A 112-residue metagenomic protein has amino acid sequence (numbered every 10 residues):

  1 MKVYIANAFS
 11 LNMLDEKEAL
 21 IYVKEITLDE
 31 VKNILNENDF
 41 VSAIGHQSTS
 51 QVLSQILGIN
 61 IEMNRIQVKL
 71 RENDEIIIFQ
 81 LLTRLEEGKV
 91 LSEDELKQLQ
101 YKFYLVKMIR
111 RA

Functional and structural regions predicted by a protein language model:
V3-L14, I21-E25: N-terminal accessory interaction module
A8, I26, V31, R84-E86 (+1 more regions): Generic structural motif
F9-N12, N33, Q51, Q55 (+3 more regions): Intrinsic-disorder/low-complexity peptide segments enriched for small residues
A19-E37, V41, G88-V90, L96-Q100: The transition from N-terminal targeting/processing segments to the mature protein
T27-V31, E37, H46-S50, D74-I78 (+1 more regions): Short amphipathic alpha-helical segments that mediate assembly, nucleic-acid/protein binding, or membrane association
S42-E86: Acidic, low-complexity, intrinsically disordered interaction modules
L70-A112: Polybasic, proline/glycine-rich intrinsically disordered low-complexity segments
